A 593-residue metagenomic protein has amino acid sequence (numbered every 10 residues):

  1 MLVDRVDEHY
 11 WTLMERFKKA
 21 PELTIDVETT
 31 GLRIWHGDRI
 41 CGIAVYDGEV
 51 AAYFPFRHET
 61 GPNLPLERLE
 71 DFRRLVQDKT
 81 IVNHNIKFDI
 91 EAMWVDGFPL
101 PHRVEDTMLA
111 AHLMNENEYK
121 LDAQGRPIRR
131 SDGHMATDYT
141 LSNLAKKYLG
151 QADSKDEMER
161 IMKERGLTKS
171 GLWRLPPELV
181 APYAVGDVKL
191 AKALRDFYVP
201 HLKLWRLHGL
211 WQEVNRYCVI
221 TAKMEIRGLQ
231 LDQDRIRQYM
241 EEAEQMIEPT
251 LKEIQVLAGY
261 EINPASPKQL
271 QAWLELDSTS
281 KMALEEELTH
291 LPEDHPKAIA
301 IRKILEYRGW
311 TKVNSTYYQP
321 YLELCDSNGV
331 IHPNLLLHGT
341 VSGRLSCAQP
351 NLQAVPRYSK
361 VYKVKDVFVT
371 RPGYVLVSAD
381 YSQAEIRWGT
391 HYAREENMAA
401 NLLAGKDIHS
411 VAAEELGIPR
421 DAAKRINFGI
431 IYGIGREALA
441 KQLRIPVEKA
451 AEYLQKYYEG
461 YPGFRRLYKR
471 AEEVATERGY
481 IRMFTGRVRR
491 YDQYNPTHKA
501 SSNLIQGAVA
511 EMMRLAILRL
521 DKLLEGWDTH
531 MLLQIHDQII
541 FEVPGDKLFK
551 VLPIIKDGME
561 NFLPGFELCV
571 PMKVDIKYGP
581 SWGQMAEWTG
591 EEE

Functional and structural regions predicted by a protein language model:
M1-E59, P101, E118-Y139, L144-A152 (+10 more regions): Conserved "right-hand" nucleotidyltransferase catalytic core of DNA-directed polymerases
T24, K79-D89, L376-S378: Acidic beta-strand-to-loop metal/phosphate-binding motif
I34-H58, S378, E385-E415, G486-R490: Metal-dependent catalytic core segments for phosphate chemistry
E49-I81: Nucleic-acid-processing active sites and adjacent nucleic-acid-binding tracks, predominantly divalent metal-dependent
T60-G61, L288-L291, Q319-D326, Y358 (+5 more regions): Short, contiguous acidic/charged loop-to-helix segments that flank catalytic cores in large enzymes
L109-Y119, A272-W273, D575-E587: Short, conserved secondary-structure transition motifs
V219-A222, I226, P333, L337-T340 (+4 more regions): Conserved catalytic core of nucleic-acid polymerases
V551-M559: Short amphipathic alpha-helices in soluble, non-transmembrane regions that often serve as interface/regulatory elements
